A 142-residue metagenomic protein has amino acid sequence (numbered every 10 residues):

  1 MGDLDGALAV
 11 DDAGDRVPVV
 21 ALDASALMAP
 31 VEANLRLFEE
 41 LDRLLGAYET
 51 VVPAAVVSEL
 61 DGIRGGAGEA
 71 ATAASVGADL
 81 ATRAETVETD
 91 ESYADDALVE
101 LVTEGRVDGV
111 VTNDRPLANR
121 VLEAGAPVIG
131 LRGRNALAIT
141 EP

Functional and structural regions predicted by a protein language model:
M1-A84: Domain-level signal for Mg2+-assisted phosphodiester chemistry and nucleotide/NA-binding surfaces in nucleic-acid
Y48, A54-P142: Nuclease catalytic cores that cleave nucleic-acid phosphodiester bonds, predominantly acidic two-metal-ion
